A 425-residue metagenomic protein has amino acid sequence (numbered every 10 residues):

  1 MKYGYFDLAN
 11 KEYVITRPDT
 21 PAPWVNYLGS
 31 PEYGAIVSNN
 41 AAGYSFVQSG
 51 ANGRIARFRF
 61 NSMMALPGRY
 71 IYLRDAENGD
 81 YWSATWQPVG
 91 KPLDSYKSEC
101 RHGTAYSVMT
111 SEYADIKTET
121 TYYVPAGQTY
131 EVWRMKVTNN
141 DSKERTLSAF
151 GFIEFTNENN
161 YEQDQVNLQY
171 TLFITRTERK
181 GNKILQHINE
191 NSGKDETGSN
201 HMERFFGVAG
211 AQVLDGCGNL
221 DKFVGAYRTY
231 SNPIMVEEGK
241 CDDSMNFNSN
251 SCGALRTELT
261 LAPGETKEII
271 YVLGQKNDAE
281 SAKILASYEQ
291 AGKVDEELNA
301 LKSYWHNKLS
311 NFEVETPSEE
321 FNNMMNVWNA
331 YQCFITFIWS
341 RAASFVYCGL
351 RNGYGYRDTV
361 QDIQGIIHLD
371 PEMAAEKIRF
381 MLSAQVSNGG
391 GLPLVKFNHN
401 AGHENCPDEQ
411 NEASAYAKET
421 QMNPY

Functional and structural regions predicted by a protein language model:
M1-R357, P371-A384, A417-Q421: Anionic coordination/interaction segments
Y72, Y354, D358-T359, I363-A374 (+1 more regions): Aromatic-rich carbohydrate-recognition surfaces in CAZymes
